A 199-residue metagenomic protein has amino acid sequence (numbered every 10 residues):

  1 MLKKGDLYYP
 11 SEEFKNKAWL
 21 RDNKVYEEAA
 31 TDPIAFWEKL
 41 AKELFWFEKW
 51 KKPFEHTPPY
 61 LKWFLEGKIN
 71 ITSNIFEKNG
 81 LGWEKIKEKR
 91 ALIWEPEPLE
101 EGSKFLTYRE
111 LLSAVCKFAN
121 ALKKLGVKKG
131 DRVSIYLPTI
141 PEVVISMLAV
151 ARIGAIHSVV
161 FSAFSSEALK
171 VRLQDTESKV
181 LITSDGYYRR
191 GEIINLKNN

Functional and structural regions predicted by a protein language model:
M1-L106, E110-S113, K117: N-lobe entry segment of adenylate-forming
K42, K123, A151: Short polybasic/polar patches that bind polyanions
T72, E88, L92-L148, S165-K170: Conserved AMP-binding/adenylate-forming core of the ANL superfamily
R152-N199: Structural core segment of the AMP-binding/adenylate-forming
